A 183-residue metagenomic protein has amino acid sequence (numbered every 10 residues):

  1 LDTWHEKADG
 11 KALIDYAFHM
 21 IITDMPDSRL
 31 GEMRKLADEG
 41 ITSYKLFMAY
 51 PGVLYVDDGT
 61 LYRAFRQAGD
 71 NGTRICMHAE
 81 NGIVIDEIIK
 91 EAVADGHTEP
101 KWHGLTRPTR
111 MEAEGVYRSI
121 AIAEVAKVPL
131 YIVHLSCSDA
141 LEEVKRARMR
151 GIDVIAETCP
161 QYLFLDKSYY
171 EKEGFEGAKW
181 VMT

Functional and structural regions predicted by a protein language model:
L1-K11, S28: Metal-associated gating/positioning segment near the N- to mid-region
H19-M20, V133: Active-site neighborhood of phospho(di)ester-bond hydrolases with catalytic His/Asp-centered motifs
I22-D27: Active-site beta->alpha loop and helix N-cap motifs at the rims of alpha/beta catalytic domains
S28-M48, G52-T183: Histidine/acidic residue-rich metal-binding segments in metalloenzymes
